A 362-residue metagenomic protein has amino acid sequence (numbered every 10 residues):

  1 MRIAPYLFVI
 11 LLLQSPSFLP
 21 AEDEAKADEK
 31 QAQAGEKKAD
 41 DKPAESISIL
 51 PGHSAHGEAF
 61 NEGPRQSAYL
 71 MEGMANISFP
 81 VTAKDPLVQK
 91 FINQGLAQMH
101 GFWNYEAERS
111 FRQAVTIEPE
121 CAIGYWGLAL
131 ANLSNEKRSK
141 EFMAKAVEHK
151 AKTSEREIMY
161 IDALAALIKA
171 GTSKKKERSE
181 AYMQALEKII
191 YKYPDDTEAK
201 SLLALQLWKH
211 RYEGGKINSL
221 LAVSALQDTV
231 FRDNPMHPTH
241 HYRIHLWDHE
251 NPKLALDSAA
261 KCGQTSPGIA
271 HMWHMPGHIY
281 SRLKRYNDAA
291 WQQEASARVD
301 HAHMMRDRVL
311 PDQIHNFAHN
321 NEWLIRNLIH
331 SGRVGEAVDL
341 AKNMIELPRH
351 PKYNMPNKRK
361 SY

Functional and structural regions predicted by a protein language model:
M1-R2, Q31: N-terminal secretory signal peptides that target proteins for export/translocation
A4-S15: Bacterial N-terminal signal peptides
Q14, Q31-Q33: Low-complexity, intrinsically disordered or signal/transmembrane-proximal segments
S17-A21: Sec/Tat signal peptide C-region and signal peptidase I cleavage site
D23-K30, K37-R243, P252, A260-P267 (+3 more regions): N-terminal alpha-helical interaction modules that lie
L246-D248: Alpha-solenoid helical-repeat scaffolds
F317-A318: Glycine- and acidic/polar-rich repeat regions and solenoidal domains
